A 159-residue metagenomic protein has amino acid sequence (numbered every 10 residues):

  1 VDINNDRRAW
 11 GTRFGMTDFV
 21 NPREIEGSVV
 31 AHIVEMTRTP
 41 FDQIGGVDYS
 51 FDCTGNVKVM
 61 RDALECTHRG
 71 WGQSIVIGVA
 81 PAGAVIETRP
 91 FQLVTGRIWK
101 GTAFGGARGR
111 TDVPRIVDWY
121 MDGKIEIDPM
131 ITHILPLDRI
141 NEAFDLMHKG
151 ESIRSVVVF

Functional and structural regions predicted by a protein language model:
V1-D62, G83: Adenosine-nucleotide cofactor-binding segment
V1-I3, V79, F104: Cofactor-binding loop segments of dinucleotide-utilizing enzymes, especially the Rossmann-like FAD- and NAD(P)+-binding
G15-V20, M36-T39, Q92-V94, V117-Y120 (+1 more regions): Short, hinge-like loop/turn segments at secondary-structure boundaries
T17, G72, I153: Short acidic/polar active-site loop segments enriched in Thr and Asp
G27, V57, A107-R110, L137: Loop/helix-junction capping segments adjacent to catalytic residues or to phosphate/diphosphate-binding pockets
I44, R61-E65, R110-F159: C-terminal hydrophobic helical "lid"/dimerization subdomain of Rossmann-like NAD(P)H-dependent oxidoreductases
T67-R69: Helix-to-beta-strand junctions that scaffold the AdoMet/dcAdoMet cofactor pocket in Class I SAM-dependent enzymes
Q73-I75, E87-P129: Rossmann-fold dehydrogenase core element
